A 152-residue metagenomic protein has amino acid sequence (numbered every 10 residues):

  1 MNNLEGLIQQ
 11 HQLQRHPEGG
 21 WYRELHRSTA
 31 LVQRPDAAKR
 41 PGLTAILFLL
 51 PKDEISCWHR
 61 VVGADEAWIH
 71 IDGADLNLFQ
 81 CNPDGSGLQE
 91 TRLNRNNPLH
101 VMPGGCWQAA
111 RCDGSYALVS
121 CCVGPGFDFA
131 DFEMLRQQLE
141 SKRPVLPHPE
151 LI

Functional and structural regions predicted by a protein language model:
M1-V101, G114-A117, C121-I152: Non-catalytic, conserved peripheral segments adjacent to functional cores
P103-G105: Extracellular beta-helix/beta-solenoid repeat scaffolds
A110-R111: Exposed beta-sheet edge/beta-hairpin loop segments within beta-rich domains
